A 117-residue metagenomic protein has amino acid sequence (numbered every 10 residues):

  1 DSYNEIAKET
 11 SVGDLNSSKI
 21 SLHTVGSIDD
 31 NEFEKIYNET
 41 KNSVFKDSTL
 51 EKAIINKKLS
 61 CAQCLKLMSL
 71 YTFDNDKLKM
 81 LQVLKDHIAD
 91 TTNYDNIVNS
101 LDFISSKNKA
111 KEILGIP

Functional and structural regions predicted by a protein language model:
D1-P117: General marker for long, soluble alpha-helical cores
